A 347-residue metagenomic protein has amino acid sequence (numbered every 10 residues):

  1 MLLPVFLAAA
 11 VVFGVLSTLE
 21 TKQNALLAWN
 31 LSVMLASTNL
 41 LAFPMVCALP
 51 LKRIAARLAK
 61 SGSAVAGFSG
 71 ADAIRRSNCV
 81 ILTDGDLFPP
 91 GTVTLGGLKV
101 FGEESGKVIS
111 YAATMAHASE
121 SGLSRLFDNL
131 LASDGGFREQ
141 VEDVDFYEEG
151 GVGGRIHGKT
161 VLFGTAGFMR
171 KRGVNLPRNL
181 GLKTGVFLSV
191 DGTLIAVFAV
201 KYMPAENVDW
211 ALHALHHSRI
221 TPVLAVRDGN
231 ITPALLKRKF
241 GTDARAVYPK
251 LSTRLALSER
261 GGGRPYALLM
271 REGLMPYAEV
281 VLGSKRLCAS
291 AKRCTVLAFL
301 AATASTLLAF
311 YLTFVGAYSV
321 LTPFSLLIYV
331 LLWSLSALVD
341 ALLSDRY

Functional and structural regions predicted by a protein language model:
M1, K99-E149: ATP-binding catalytic core of ATPases
M1-C79, R227, A267-Y347: Hydrophobic alpha-helical transmembrane segments
A71-G97: Asp-based phosphoryl-transfer active-site loop
I74-S77, E148, L180-L182: Short, small/polar residue-rich loop motifs at catalytic or cofactor-binding pockets
I81, V152-R155, T184-V190, L224-V226: Cytosolic beta-strand hydrophobic patch enriched in CBS
P90-G97, G164-F168, F198-Y202: Short beta->alpha transition motifs characteristic of CBS
G96-V108, G173-V174, A205-A214: A short, polar/charged loop-to-alpha-helix boundary motif
I156-K159, D191-V330: Conserved ATP-binding TGD loop and adjacent catalytic N/P-domain core of P-type ATPases
